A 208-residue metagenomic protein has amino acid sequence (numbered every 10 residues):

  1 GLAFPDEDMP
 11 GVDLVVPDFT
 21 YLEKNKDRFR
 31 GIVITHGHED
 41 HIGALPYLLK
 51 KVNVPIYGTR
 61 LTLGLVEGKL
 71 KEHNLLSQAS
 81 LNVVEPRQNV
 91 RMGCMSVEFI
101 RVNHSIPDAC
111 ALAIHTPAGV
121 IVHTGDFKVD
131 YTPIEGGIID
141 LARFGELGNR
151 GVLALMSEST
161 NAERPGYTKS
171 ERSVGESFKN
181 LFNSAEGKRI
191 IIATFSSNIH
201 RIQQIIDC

Functional and structural regions predicted by a protein language model:
G1-V33, H38-D207: His/Asp/Glu-rich metal-coordinating catalytic cores of metallo-dependent phosphodiesterases/hydrolases acting on
